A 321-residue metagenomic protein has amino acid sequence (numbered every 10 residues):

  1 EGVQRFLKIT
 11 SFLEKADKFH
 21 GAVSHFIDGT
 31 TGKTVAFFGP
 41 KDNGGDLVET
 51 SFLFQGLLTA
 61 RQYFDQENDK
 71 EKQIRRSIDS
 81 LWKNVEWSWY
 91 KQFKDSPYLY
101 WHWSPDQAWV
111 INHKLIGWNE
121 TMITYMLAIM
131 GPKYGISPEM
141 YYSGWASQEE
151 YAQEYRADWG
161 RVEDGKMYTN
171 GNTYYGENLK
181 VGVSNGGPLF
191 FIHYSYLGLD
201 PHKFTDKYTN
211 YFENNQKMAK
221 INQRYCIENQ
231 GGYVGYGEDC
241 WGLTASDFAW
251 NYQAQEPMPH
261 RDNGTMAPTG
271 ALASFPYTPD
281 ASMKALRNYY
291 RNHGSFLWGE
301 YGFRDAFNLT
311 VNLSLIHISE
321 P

Functional and structural regions predicted by a protein language model:
E1-S319: Ser/Thr/Asn(+Pro)-rich, low-complexity disordered segments
